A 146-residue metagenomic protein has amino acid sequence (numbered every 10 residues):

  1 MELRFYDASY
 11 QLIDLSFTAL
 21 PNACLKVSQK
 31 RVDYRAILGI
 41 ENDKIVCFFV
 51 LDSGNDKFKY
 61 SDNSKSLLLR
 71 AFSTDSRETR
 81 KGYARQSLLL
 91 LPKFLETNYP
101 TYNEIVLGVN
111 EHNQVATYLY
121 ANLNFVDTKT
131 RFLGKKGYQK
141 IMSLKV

Functional and structural regions predicted by a protein language model:
E2-A71, D75-R77, F94, N98: Acetyl-CoA-dependent GNAT
L68, S73, V106-G108, I141: Conserved beta-strand segments that form the floor/walls of ligand-binding pockets within enzyme and binding domains
D75-R77, K81, E111-H112: Active-site acidic-Proline motif in GNAT/NAT acetyltransferases
E78, G82-L90: Conserved acetyl-CoA pyrophosphate-binding loop and the N-cap/start of the following alpha-helix in GNAT-like
R85, E111-K129: Conserved active-site alpha-helix within GNAT-family acetyltransferase domains
T101-T117, L133-Y138, K145-V146: Conserved beta-strand-loop-alpha-helix junction that forms the acyl-donor binding cleft
